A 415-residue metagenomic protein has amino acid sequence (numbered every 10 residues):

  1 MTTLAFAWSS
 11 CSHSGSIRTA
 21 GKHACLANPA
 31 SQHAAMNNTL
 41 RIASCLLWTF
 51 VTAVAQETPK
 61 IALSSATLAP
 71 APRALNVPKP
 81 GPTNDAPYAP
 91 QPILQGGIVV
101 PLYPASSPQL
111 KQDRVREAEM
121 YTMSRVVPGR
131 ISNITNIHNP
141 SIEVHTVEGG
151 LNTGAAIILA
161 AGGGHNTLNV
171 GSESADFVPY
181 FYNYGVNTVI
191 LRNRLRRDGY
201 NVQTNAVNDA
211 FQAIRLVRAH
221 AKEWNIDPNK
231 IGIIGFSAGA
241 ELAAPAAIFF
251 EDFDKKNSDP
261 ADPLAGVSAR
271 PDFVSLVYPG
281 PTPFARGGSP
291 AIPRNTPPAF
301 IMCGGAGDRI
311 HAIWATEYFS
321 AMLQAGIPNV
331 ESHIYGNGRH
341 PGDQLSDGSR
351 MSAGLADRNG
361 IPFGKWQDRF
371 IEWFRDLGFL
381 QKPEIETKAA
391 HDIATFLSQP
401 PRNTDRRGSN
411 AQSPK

Functional and structural regions predicted by a protein language model:
M1-R18: Disulfide-stabilized, aromatic/cysteine-rich ligand-recognition loop
P72-L151: N-terminal cap/lid segment of alpha/beta-hydrolase-fold proteins
T153-G162: Short beta-strand element of the alpha/beta-hydrolase
N169-V170, D176-F177, L191-N225, N359-P362: Catalytic nucleophile-loop/oxyanion-hole region of alpha/beta-hydrolase and closely related hydrolase-like folds
N208-R294, D392-I393: Primarily recognizes the serine-hydrolase "nucleophile elbow" in alpha/beta-hydrolase and SGNH/GDSL folds
I301-C303: Short beta-strand/loop motif that positions the catalytic acidic residue of the alpha/beta-hydrolase fold
D308-E317: Conserved alpha/beta-hydrolase "acid-adjacent" motif
L323-K415: C-terminal catalytic histidine-bearing segment of alpha/beta-hydrolase fold enzymes
